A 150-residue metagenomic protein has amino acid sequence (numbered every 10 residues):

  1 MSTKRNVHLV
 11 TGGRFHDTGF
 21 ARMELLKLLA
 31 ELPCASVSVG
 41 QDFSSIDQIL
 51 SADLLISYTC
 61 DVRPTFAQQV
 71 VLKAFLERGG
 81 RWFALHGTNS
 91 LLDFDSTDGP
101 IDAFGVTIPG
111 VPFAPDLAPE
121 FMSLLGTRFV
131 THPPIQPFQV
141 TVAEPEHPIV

Functional and structural regions predicted by a protein language model:
M1: Extracellular cell-wall/glycan-interacting regions and their flexible linkers
K4-F94: Helical hinge/lid and interdomain linker segments adjacent to catalytic or ligand-binding clefts that mediate domain
R5-L9, A143-E146, V150: Short, charge-rich amphipathic segments
V62-P148: A glycine-rich, often tryptophan-bearing local segment used as a flexible ligand/cofactor-contacting loop or short
